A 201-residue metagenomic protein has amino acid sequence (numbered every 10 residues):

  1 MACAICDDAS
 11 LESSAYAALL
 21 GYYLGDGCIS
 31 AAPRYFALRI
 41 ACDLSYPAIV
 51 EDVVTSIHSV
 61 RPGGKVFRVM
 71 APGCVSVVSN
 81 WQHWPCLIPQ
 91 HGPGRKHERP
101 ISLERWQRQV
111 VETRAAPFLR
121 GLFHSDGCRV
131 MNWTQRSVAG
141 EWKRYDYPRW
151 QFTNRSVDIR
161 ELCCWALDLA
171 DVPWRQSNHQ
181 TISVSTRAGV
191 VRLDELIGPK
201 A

Functional and structural regions predicted by a protein language model:
M1-A201: Internal intein/HINT superfamily modules and their associated LAGLIDADG
